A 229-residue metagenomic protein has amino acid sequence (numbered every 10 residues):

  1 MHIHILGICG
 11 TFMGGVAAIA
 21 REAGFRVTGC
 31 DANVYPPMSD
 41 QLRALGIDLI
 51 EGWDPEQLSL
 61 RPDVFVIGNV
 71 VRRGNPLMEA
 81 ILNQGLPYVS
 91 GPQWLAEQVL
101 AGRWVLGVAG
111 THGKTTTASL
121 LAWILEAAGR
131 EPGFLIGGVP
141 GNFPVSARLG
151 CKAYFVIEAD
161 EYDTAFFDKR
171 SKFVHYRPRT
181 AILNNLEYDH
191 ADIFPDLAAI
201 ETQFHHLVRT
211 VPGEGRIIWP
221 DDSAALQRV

Functional and structural regions predicted by a protein language model:
M1-L49, R61-F65, N83-L86, H205: ATP-dependent carboxylate-amine ligase
I19-E22, R43, Q57, N69 (+2 more regions): Phosphate-binding loop of NTP-binding sites
D31, G52-W53, G91-P92: Short beta->alpha connector loops at strand-helix junctions that form conserved, small/polar/Pro-enriched
D48-L60, V145: Short acidic low-complexity segments
